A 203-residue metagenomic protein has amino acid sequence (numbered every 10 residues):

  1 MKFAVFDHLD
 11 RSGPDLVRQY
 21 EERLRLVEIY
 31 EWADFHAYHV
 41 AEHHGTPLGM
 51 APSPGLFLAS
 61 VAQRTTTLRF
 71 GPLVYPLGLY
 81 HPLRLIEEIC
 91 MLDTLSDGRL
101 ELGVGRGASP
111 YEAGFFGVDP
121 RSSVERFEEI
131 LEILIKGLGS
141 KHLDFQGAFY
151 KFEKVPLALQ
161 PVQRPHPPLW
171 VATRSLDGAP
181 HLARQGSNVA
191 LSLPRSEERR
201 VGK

Functional and structural regions predicted by a protein language model:
M1-F70, R164-P167: N-terminal beta1-alpha1-beta2 module of alpha/beta enzyme domains
F3-D7, Y38-V40, R69-Y75, L100-V104 (+2 more regions): Hydrophobic faces of well-ordered beta-strands that scaffold small-molecule active sites in alpha/beta enzyme cores
P14, V74-G78: The substrate-binding groove and active-site-proximal loops of carbohydrate-active enzymes, especially glycoside
E31, S60-A62, D93, I135 (+1 more regions): N-terminal cationic-hydrophobic initiation segments that often serve targeting/anchoring roles
H44-P52, L77-L83, S196-E197: Acidic-and-aromatic substrate-binding clefts and catalytic sites of carbohydrate-active enzymes
F57, D177-G178, S196: Short phosphate-engaging motifs
H81-N188: Internal, glycine-rich beta/alpha segment that forms the wall or movable "lid" of small-molecule/cofactor binding
E198-K203: Conserved small/polar residues in nucleotide/adenosyl-binding loops
